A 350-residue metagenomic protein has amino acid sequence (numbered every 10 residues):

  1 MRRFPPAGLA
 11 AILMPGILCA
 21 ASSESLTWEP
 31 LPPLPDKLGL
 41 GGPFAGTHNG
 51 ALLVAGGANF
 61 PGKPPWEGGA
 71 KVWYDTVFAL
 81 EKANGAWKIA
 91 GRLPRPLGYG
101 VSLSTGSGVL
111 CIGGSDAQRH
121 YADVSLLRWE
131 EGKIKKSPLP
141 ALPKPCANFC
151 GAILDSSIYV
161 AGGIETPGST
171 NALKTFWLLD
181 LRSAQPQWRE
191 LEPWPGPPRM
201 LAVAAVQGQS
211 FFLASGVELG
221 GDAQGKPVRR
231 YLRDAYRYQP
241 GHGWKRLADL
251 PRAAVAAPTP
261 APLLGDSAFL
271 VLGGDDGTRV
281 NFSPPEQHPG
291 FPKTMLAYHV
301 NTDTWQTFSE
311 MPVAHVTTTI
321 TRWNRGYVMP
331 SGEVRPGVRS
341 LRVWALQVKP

Functional and structural regions predicted by a protein language model:
M1-R3: Positively charged n-region of N-terminal signal peptides that target proteins for export
P6-A7, V203: General helical structural elements
A7-I17: Bacterial N-terminal signal peptides
A21-P350: Kelch-like beta-propeller repeat domains
